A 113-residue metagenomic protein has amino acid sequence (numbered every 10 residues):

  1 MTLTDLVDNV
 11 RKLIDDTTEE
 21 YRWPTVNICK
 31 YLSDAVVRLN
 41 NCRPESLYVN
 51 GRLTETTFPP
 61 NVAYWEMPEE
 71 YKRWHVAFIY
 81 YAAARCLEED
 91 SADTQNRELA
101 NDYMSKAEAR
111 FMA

Functional and structural regions predicted by a protein language model:
M1-M67, E89-A113: Conserved short "hinge" loops at termini or chain/domain junctions
K72-Y81, R85: Elongated alpha-helical scaffolds
